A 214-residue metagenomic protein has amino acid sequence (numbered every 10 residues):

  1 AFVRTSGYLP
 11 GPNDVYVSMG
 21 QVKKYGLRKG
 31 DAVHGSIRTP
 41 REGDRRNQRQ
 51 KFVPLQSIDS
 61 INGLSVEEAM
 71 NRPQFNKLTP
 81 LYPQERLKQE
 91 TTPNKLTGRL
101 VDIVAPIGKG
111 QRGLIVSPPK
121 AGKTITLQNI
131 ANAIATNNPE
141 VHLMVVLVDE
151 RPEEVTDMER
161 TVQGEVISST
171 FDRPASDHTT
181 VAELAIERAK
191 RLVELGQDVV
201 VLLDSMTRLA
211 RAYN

Functional and structural regions predicted by a protein language model:
Y8, Q21, I37-G43, K120: Short, charged beta-turn/beta-strand-edge "cap" motif at the junction between a beta-strand and an adjacent loop
L9, K88-P93, V116-K120, V145 (+2 more regions): Flexible beta-alpha connector loops of hexameric P-loop NTPases
G11-Y25: Beta-strand/loop nucleic-acid-binding surfaces
V22-H34: Short nucleic-acid-contacting surface segments enriched for D/E, G, S/T with interspersed K/R
L27, T39-I115: P-loop NTP-binding catalytic core
P93-E150, I186: P-loop NTPase nucleotide-binding module
P106-G108, P119, I134-E140, E159-E165 (+2 more regions): Conserved catalytic network of the ASCE P-loop NTPase/AAA+ motor domain
T161-V166, A175, T179-I186, L192-N214: Conserved P-loop NTPase nucleotide-binding/switch module
